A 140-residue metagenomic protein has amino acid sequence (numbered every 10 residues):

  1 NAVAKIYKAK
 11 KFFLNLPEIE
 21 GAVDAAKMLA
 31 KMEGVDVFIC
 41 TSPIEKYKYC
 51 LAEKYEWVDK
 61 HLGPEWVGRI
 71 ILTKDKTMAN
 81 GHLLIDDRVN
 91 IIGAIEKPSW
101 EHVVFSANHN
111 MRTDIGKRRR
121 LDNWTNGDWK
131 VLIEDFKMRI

Functional and structural regions predicted by a protein language model:
N1-L16: N-terminal helical cap/lid subdomain that shapes the substrate entry/recognition surface in HAD-like hydrolases
F13-K54, V58: Substrate-recognition element of Asp-dependent hydrolases with the DxDx(T/V) motif
V37-I39, K46-C50, M78-G81, I91-A94 (+1 more regions): Short catalytic/ligand-binding loop motif for oxyanion handling, primarily in non-cytosolic enzymes, centered on
V67-K97: Conserved Lys-Pro-Asp/Glu-containing loop-to-beta segment of HAD-superfamily phosphomonoesterases, centered on
R69-T73, K117-V131: Short acidic-hydrophobic, aromatic-tinged amphipathic segments that line or gate anion-handling sites
I85-T125: Acidic, Mg2+-coordinating phosphoryl-transfer loop and its flanking beta/alpha structural elements, shared across
M138-I140: Short, basic, low-complexity termini and linkers enriched in Ser/Thr/Gly/Pro that act as targeting/leader peptides
